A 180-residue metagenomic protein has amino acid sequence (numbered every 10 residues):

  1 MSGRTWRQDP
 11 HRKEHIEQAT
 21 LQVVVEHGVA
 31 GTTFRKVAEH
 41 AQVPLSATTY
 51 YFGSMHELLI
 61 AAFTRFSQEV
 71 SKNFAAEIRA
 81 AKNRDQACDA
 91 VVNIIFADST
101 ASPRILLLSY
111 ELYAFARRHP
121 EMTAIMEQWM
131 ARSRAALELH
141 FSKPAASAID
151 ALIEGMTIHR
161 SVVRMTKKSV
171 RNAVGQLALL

Functional and structural regions predicted by a protein language model:
M1-H11: N-terminal intrinsically disordered/low-complexity leader segments
H15, A19-E26, N73, A80 (+3 more regions): Solvent-exposed, amphipathic alpha-helical segments
H15, A19-E57, A61: Helix-turn-helix
S54, R118-P120: Short loop-to-helix capping motifs
T64-V70: Short, basic, alpha-helical segments at the C-terminal edge of helix-turn-helix-like DNA-binding modules
K72-L106, I149: Hydrophobic alpha-helical connector segments
N93-T100, L108-R118, Q176-L177: Helix-loop "lid/cap" segments that line or gate small-molecule binding pockets
M122-E127, A131, H140-L180: Hydrophobic/aromatic-rich alpha-helical bundle segments in the mid-to-C-terminal region
